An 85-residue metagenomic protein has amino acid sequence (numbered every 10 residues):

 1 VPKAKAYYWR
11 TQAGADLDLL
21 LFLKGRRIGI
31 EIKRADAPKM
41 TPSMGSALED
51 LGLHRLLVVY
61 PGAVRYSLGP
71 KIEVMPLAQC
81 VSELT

Functional and structural regions predicted by a protein language model:
V1-T85: A cross-kingdom feature that marks ATP-driven nucleic-acid transaction machinery
